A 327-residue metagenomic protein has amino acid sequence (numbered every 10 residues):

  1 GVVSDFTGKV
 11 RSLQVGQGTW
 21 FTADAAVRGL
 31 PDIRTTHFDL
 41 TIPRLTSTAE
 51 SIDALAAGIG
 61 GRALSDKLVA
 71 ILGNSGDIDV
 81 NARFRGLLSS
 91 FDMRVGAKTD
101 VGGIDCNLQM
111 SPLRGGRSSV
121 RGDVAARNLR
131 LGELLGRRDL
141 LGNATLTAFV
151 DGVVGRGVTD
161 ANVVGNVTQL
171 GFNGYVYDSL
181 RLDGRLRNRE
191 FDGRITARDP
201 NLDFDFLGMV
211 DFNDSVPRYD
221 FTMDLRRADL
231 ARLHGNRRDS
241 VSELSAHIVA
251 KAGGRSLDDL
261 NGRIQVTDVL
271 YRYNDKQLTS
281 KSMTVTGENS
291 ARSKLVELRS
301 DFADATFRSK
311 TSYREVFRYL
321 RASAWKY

Functional and structural regions predicted by a protein language model:
G1-Y327: Interface amphipathic segments
